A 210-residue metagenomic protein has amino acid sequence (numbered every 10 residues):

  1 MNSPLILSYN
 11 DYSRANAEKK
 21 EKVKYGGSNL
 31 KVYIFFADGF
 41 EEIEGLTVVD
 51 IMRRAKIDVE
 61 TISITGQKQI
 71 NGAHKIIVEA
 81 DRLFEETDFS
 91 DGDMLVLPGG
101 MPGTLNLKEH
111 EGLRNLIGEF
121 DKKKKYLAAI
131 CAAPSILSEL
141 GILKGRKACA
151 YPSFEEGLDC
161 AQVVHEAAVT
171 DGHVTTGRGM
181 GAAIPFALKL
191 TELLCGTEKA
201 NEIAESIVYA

Functional and structural regions predicted by a protein language model:
L5-L7: Leucine-biased recognition of intrinsically disordered, low-complexity hydrophobic segments
Y9-N29: Short, Lys/Arg-enriched N-terminal segments with co-localized hydrophobic residues within the first ~10-30 amino acids
K31-I34, F40, A55-S63, D81-L83 (+1 more regions): Active-site-adjacent pocket-lining segments in enzyme domains
F40-E44, Q69: Short N-terminal binding/cap micro-motifs at the start of the first secondary-structure element
V49: Histidine-anchored nucleotide/phosphate-binding helix
I62-D81: N-terminal beta-loop-helix "entrance" segment that forms/cooperates in small-molecule cofactor or anionic ligand
